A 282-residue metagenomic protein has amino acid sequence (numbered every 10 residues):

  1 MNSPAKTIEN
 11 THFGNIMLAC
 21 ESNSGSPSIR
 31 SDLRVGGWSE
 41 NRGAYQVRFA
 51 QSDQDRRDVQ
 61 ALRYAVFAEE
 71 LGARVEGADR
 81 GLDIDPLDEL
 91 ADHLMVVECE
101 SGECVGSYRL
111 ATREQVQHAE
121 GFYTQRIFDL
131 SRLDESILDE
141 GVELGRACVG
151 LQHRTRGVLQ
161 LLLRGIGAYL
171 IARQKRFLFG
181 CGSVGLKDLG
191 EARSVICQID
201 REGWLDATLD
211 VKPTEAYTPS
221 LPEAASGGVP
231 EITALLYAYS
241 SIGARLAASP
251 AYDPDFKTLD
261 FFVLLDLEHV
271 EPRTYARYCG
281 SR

Functional and structural regions predicted by a protein language model:
N2-R42: Short acidic N-proximal helix/loop "leader" segments that mark the beginning of a domain or an inter-domain linker
T7, V35-V105, R109-R113: Short amphipathic alpha-helix that is part of the acyltransferase structural core
F67-L71, L170, Q174, E271: A generic secondary-structure signal for well-formed alpha-helical elements
C99-S101, Q152, L267-V270: Short loop segments at secondary-structure junctions
R113-R245, P250-T258: Acyl-donor binding region in acyl/amide transferases
K257-V270: C-terminal "cap" of GNAT-fold acetyltransferases
P272-R282: C-terminal non-catalytic accessory extensions
